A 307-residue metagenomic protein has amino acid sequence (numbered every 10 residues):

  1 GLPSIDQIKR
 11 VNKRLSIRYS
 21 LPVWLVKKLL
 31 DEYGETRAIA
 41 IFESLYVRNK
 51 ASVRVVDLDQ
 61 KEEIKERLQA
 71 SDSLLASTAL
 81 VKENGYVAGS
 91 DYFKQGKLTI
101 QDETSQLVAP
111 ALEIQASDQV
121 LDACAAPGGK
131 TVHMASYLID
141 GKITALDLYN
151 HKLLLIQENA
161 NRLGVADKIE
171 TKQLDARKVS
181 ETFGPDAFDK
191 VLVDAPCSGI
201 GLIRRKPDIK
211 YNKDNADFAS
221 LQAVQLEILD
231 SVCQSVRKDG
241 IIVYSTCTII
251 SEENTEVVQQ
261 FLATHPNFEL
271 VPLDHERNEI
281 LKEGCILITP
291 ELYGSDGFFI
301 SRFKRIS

Functional and structural regions predicted by a protein language model:
G1-S307: S-adenosylmethionine
